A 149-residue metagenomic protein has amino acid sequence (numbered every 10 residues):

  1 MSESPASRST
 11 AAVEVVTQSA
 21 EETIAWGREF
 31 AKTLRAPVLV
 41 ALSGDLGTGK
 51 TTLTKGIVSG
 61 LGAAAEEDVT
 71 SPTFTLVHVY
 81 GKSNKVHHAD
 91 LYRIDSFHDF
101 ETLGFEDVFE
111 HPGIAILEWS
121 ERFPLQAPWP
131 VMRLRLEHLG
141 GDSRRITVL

Functional and structural regions predicted by a protein language model:
S2-V13, D95-L149: Short phosphate-coordinating micro-motif centered on Lys-Gly-acidic
S7-W26: N-terminal pre-Walker A segment at the start of P-loop NTPase domains
A31-P37: Phosphate-binding P-loop
L39-A41: Short hydrophobic/aromatic beta-strand immediately N-terminal to the Walker A/P-loop
S43-D45: P-loop (Walker A) phosphate-binding loop of NTP-binding proteins
K50: Conserved lysine of the Walker
A64-V79: Short beta-strand-centered segment that lines the nucleotide-binding/catalytic pocket of NTP-utilizing
